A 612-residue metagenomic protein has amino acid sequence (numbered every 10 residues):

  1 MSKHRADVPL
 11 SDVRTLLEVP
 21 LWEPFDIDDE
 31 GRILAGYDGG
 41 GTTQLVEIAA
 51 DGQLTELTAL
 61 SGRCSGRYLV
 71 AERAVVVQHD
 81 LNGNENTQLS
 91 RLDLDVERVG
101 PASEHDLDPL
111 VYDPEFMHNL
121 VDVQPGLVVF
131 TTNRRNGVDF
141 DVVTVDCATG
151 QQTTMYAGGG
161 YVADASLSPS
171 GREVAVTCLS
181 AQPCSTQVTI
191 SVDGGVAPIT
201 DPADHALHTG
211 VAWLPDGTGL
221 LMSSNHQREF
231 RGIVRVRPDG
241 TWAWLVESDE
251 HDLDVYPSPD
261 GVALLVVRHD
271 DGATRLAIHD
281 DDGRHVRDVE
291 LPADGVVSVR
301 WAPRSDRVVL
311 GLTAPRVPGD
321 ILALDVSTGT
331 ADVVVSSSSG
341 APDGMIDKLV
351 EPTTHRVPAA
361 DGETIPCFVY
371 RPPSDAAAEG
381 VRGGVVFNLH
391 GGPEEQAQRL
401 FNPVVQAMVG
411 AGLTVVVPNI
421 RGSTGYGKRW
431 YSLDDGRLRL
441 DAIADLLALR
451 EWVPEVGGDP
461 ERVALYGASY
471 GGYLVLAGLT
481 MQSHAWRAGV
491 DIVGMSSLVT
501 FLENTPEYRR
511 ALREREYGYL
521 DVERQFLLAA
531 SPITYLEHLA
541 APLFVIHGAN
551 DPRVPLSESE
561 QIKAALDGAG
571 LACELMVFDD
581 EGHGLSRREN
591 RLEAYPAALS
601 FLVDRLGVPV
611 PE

Functional and structural regions predicted by a protein language model:
M1-T15, F25-A35: An edge-strand/N-cap motif at the start of beta-rich repeat modules
S2-P9, G39-E56, D80-L107, L127-T154 (+6 more regions): Beta-propeller blade-edge and WD-like acidic-aromatic loop motif
E18-L34, S61-H79, L89, V111-T131 (+9 more regions): Conserved beta-propeller blade repeats
T42-T43, P183-C184, A206, E229-R231 (+11 more regions): Flexible loop/turn segments at secondary-structure boundaries
V142, I233, C367, V415 (+2 more regions): Hydrophobic/aromatic anchor residues within beta-strands of the central parallel beta-sheet of Rossmann-like
V188, H355, F387, V416 (+3 more regions): Hydrophobic/aromatic beta-strand patches that form the interior of the parallel beta-sheet core in alpha/beta enzyme
S337-R462, Y466-S469, L474-A477, L502-A511: Cap/lid segment of the alpha/beta-hydrolase catalytic domain
I420-E612: Active-site-proximal cap/loop segments of hydrolase catalytic domains
